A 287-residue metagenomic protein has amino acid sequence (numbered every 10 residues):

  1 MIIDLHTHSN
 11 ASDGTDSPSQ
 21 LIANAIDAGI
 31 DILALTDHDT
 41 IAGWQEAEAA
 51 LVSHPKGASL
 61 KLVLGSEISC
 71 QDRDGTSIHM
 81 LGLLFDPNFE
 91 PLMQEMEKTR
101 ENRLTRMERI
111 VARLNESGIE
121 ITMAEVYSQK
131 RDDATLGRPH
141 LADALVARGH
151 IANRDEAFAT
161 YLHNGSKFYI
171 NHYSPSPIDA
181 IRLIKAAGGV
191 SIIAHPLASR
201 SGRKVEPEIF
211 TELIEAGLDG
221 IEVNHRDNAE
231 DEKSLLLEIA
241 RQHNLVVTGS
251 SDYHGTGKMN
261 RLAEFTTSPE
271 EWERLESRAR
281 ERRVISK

Functional and structural regions predicted by a protein language model:
M1-S77, L162-H163, P175-K258, T267 (+1 more regions): An N-terminally biased module of ancient metal coordination in phosphate/nucleic-acid-related enzymes
A50-T211, T266-S286: Extended substrate/RNA-proximal surfaces in nucleic-acid metabolism proteins
P91, K258-M259: A short acidic, helix-capping loop that chelates divalent metal ions and anchors anionic groups
